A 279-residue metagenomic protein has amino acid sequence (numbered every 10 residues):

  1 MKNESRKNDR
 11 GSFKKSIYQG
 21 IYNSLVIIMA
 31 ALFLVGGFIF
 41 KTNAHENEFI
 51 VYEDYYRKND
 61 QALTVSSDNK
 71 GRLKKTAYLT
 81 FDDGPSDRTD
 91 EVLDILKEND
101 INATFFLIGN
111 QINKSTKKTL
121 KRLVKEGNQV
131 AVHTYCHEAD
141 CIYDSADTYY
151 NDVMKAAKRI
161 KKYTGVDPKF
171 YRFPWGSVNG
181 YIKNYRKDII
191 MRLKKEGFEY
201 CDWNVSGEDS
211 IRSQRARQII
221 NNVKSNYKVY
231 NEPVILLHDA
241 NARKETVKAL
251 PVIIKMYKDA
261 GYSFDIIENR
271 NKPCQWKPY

Functional and structural regions predicted by a protein language model:
K2-T80, P85-D100, K114-L120, R217 (+2 more regions): N-terminal pre-catalytic segment of deacetylase/amide-hydrolase enzymes
Y78, N102-T104, Q129-A131, F170 (+2 more regions): Structural preference for beta-strand elements that scaffold enzyme active sites
D82, H133, P174: Active-site glycine-centered loops adjacent to acidic/histidine catalytic or metal-binding residues that shape
L93-N99, S115-H133, I190-K195, S225-K228: Acidic (Asp/Glu)-rich catalytic clusters
F105-Q111: A short beta-strand-loop structural module common to alpha/beta enzyme folds
Q111-I112, N221: Conserved SGNH/GDSL esterase-like catalytic core that processes O-acyl groups on lipids and polysaccharides
H137-L236, A240-K258, Y262, N269-R270 (+1 more regions): Catalytic domains of cell-wall/extracellular-matrix polysaccharide-remodeling enzymes, centered on de-N-acetylation
